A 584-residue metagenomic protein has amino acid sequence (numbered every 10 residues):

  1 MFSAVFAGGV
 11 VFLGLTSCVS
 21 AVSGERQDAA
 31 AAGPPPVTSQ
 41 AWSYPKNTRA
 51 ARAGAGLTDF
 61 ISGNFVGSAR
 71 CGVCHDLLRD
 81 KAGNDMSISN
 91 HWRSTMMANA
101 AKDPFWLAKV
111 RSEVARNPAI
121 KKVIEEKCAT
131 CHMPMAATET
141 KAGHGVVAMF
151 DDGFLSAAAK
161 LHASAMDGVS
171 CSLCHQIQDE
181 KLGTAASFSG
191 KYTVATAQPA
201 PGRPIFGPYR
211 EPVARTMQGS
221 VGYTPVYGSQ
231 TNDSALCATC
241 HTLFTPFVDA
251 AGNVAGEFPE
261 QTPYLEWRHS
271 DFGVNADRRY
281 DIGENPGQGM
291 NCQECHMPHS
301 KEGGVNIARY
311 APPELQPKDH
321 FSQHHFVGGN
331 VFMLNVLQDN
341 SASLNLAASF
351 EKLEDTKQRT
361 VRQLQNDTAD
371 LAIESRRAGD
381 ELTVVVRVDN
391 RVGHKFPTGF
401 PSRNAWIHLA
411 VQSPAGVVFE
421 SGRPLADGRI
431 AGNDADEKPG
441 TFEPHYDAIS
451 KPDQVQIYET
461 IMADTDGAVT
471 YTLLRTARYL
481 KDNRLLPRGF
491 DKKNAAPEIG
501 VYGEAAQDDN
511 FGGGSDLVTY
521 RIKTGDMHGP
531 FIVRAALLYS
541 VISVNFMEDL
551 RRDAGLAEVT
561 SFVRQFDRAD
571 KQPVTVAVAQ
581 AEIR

Functional and structural regions predicted by a protein language model:
S3-S17: Bacterial N-terminal signal peptides
L13-A32: Signal peptide processing junction and immediate N-terminal pro/mature segment of secreted/exported proteins
G33-A55, L78-A115, G145-Y502, D508-G512 (+2 more regions): Primarily the internal scaffold of c-type cytochrome electron-transfer domains, especially repeated/multiheme c-type
G54-V73, K122-E125, D233: Local sequence-structure signature of Cys/Sec-based thiol-disulfide redox active-site neighborhoods
C71, W106-K127, A137: N-terminal catalytic scaffold of extracellular/periplasmic and nuclease hydrolases that process anionic headgroups
E125, T130, P134-K141, D151: Conserved, well-structured interaction surfaces
